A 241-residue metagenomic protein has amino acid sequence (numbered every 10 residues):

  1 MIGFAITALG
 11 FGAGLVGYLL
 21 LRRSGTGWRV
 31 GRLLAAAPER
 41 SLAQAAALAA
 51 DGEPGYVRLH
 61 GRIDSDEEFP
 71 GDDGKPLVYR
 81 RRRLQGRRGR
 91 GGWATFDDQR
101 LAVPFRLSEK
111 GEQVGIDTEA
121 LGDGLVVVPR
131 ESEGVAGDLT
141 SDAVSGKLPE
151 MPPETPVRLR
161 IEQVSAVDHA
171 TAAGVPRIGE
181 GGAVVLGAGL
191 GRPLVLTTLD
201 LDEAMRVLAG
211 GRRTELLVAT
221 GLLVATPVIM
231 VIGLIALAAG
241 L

Functional and structural regions predicted by a protein language model:
M1-L241: OB-fold and OB-like single-stranded nucleic-acid-recognition modules and their adjacent interaction interfaces
